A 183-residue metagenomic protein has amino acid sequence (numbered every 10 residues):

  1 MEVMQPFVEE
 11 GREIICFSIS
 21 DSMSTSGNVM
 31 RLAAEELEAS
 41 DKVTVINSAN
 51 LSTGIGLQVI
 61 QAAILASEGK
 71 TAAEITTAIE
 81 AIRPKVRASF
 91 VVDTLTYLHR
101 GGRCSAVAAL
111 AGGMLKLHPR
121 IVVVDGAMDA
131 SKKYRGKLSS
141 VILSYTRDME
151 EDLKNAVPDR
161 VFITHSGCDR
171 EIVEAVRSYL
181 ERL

Functional and structural regions predicted by a protein language model:
M1-F7: Glycine-rich oxoanion-binding loops at beta->alpha junctions
F7-E13: Glycine-rich phosphate-binding loop signature in dinucleotide/nucleotide-binding domains
I15, S22-T44, N50-L183: Mixed-charge interfacial surface used for oligomerization/domain docking and macromolecular partner engagement
